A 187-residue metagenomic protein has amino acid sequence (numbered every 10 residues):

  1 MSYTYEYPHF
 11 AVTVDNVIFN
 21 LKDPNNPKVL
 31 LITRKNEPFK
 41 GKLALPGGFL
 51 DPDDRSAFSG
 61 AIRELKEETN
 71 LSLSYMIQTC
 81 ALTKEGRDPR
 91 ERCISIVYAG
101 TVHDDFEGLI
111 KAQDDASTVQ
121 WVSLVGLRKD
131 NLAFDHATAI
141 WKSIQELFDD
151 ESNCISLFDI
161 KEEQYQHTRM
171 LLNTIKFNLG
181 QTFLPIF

Functional and structural regions predicted by a protein language model:
S2-A44, F58, L73: N-terminal strand-loop-strand
P24, D150, N178-T182: Short helix-capping/linker segments at secondary-structure and domain boundaries
L50-S156: Unchanged
E151-H167: A conserved mid-domain beta-alpha-beta active-site/ligand-binding segment of alpha/beta enzyme cores
E162-F187: C-terminal accessory regions appended to core domains
